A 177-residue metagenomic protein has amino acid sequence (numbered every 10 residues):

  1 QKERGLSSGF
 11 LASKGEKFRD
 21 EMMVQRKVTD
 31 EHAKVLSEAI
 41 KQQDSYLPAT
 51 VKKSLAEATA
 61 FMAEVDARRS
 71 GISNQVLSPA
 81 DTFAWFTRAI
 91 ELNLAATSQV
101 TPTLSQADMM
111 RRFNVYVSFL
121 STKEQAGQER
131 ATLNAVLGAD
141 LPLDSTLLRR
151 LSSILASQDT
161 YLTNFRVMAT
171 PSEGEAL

Functional and structural regions predicted by a protein language model:
Q1-L177: Hydrophobic alpha-helical segments
